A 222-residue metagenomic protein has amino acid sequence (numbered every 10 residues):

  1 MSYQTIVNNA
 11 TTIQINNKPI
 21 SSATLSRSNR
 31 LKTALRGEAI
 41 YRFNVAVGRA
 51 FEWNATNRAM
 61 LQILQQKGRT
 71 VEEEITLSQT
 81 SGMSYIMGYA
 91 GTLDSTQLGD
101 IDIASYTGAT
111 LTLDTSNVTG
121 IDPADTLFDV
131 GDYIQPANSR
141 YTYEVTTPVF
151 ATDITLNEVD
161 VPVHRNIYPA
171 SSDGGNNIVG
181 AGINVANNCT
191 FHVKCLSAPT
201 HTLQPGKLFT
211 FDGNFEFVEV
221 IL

Functional and structural regions predicted by a protein language model:
M1-L222: Extracellular/virion structural assembly segments
